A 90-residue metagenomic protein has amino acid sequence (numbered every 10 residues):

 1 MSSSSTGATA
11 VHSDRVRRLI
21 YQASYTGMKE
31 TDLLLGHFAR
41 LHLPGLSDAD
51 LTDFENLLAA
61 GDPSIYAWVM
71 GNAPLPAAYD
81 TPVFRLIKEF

Functional and structural regions predicted by a protein language model:
S2-F90: Positively charged, polar, low-complexity stretches
